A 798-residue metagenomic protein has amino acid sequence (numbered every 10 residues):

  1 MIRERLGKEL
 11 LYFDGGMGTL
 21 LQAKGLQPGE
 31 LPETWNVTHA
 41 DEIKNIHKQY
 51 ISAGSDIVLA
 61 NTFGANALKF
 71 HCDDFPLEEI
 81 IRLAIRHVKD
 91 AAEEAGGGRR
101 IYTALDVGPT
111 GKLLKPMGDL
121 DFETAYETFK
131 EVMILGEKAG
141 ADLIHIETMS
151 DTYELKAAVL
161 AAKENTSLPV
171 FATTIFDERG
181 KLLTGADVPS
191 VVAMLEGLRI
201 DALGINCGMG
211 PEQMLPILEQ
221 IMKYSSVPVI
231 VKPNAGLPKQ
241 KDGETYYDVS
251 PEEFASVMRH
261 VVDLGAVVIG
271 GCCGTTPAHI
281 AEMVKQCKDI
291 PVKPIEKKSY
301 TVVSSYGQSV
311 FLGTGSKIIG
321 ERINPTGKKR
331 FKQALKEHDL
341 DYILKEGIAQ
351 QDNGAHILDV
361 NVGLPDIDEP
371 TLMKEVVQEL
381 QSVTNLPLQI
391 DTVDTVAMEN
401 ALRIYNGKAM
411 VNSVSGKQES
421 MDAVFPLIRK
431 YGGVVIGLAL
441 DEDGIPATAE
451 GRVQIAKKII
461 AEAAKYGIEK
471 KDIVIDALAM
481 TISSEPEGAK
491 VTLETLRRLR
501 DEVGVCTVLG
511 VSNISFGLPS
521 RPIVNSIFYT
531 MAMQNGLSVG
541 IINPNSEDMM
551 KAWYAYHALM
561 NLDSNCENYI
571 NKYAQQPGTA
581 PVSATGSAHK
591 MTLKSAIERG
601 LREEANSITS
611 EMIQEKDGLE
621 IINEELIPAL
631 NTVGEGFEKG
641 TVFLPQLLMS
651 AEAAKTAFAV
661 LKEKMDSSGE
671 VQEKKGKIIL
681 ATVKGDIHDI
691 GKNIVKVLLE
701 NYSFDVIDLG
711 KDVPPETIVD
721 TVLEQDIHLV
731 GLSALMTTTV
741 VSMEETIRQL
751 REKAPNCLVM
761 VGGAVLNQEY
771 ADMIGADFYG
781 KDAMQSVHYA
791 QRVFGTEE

Functional and structural regions predicted by a protein language model:
M1-D476, M480-E798: Domain-level signal for soluble alpha/beta catalytic cores
